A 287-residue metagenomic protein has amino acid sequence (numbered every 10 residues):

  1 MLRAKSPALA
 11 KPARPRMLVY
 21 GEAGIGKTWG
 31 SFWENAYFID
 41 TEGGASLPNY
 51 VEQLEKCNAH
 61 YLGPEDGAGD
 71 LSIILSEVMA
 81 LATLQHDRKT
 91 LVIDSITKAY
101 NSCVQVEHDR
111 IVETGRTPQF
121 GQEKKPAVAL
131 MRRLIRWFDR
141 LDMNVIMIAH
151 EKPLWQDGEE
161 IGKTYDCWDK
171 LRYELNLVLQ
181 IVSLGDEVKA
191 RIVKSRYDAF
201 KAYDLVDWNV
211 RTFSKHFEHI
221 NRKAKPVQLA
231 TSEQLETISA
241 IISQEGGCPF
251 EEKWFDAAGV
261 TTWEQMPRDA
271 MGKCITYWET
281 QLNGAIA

Functional and structural regions predicted by a protein language model:
M1-K27, W33-I39, G43-N49, A59-E65 (+2 more regions): Interfaces that engage single-stranded nucleic acids at replication/repair/recombination sites
A10-P12, A80-H86, W137-L141, K170-R172: Conserved catalytic network of the ASCE P-loop NTPase/AAA+ motor domain
W33-E34, E55-C57, L141, E174: Short, structured coil segments at secondary-structure junctions
F38, D94, L175: Residue-level signature of catalytic and energy-coupling elements of molecular machines, predominantly ATP/GTP-dependent
E42, I96, V182: Anionic group-transfer/hydrolysis microenvironments
Y50-R116: Conserved nucleotide-sensing/catalytic segment adjacent to the nucleotide-binding pocket in NTP-handling enzymes
T90-K170: P-loop NTPase motor core
R136-S214: Phosphate-binding/switch region of NTP-binding enzymes
